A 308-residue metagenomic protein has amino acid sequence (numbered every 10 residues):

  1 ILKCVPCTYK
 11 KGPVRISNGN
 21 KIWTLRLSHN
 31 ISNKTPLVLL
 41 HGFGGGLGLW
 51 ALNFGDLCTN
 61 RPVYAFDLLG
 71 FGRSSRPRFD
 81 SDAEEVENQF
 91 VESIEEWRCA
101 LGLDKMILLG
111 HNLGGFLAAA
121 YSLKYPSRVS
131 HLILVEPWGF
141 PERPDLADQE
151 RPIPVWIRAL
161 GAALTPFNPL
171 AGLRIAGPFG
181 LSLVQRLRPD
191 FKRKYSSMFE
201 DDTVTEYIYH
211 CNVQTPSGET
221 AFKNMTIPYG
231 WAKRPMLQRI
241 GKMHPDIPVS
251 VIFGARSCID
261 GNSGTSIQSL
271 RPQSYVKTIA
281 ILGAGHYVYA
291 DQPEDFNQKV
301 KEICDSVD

Functional and structural regions predicted by a protein language model:
I1-L37, T59-R61, R78-E92, L103 (+4 more regions): Alpha/beta-hydrolase fold catalytic core
I1-Y9, E84-E92, C99-A100, D104 (+2 more regions): Flexible "cap/lid" subdomain of the alpha/beta-hydrolase fold that forms the substrate-access gate
N20-F79, L101, H111-L117, K124: Conserved HGGG/HGGXW glycine-rich cap/lid loop of the alpha/beta-hydrolase fold
G44, L68-G72, G139, C258 (+1 more regions): Alpha/beta-hydrolase active-site loop signature
G45, E85, Q89, D291: Residue-level signal for the nucleotide or nucleotide-sugar donor/cofactor binding architecture
N53, Y121, K299-I303: Hydrophobic residues on the short alpha-helix immediately C-terminal to a glycine-rich phosphate/catalytic loop
T278-A284: Short glycine-rich catalytic loops that host catalytic nucleophiles or stabilize transition states across multiple
A284-N297: Catalytic histidine-centered segment of alpha/beta-hydrolase-like enzymes
